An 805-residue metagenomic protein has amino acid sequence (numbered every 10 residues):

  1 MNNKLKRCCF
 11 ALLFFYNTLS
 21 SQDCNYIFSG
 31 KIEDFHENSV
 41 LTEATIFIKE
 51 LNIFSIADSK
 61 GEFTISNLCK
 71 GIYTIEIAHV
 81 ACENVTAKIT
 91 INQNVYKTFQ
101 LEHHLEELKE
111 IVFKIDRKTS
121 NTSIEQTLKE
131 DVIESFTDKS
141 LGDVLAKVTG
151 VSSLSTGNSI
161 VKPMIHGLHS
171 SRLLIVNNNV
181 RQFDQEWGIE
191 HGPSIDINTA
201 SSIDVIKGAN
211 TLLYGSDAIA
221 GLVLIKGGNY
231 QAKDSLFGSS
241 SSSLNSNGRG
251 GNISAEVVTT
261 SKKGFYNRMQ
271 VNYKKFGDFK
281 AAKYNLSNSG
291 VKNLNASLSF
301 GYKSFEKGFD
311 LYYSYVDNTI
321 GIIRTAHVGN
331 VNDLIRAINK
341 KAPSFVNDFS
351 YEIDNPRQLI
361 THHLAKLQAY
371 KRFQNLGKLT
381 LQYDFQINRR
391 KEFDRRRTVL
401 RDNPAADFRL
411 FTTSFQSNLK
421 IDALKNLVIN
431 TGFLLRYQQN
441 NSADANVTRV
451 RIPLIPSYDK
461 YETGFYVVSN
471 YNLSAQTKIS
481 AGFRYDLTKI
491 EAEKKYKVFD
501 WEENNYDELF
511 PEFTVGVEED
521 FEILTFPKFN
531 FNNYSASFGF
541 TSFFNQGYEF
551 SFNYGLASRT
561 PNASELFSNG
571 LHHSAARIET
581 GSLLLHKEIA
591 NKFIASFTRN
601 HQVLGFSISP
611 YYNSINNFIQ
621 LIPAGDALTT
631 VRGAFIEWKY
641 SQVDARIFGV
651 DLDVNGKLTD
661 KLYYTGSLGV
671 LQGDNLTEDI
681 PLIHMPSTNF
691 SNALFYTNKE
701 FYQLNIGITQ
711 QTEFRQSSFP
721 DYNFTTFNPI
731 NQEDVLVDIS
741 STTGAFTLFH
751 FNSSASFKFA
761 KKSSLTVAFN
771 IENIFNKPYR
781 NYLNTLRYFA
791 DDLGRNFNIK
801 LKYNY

Functional and structural regions predicted by a protein language model:
E33, A44-F47, A78-C82, N92-E134 (+2 more regions): Short, acidic, small-residue-rich periplasmic hinge/interaction motif at the N-terminus of Gram-negative outer-membrane
S66, R181-K207: Short acidic/polar hinge/loop motifs at secondary-structure boundaries that mediate gating or recognition
Y96-Q100, L141-V144, V161-M164, V176 (+4 more regions): N-terminal periplasmic accessory domains that precede and gate Gram-negative outer-membrane beta-barrel machines
D184, T199-S201, L212-K283, N288-A296 (+1 more regions): Outer-membrane beta-barrel translocator/receptor signature
F276, A282, S287-S289, G308-L367 (+4 more regions): Flexible loop and strand-edge segments within Gram-negative outer membrane beta-barrel domains
A406-L419, G464, R577-H586, K592-F593 (+3 more regions): Outer membrane beta-barrel strand-and-loop segments of large Gram-negative receptors, especially TonB-dependent
Y611-I615, A624, L628-D721: Gram-negative outer-membrane beta-barrel transporters
N616-N617, L621, T712-I730, A755-Y805: C-terminal beta-signal and adjacent terminal beta-strands/loops of Gram-negative outer-membrane beta-barrel proteins
